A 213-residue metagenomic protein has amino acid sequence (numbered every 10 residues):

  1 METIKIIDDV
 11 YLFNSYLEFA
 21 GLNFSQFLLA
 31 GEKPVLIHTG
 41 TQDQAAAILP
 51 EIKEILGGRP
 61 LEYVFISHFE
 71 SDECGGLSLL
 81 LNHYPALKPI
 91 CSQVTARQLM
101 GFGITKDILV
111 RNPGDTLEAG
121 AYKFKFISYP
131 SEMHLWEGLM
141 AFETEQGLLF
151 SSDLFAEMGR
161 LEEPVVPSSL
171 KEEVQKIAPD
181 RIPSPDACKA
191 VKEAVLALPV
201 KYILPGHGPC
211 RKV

Functional and structural regions predicted by a protein language model:
E2-K53, L139-S151: Conserved beta-strand hairpin/beta-sheet module of binuclear metal-dependent hydrolase folds, prominently
K5, I90-G138, D180-P183, A187-L196: Metallo-beta-lactamase
E18-A20, Q42-D43, E70-D72, P130-H134: Short beta->alpha connector loops
I37-T39, L61-F69, P89-S92, L149-D153 (+2 more regions): Active-site neighborhood of phospho(di)ester-bond hydrolases with catalytic His/Asp-centered motifs
T41-Q42, S71, A156, C210: Short, glycine/acidic-enriched loop or turn micro-motifs at the edges of active sites
Q44-I90: Active-site metal-binding motif and surrounding structural segment of the metallo-beta-lactamase
E62-V64, A121-F124, E172-P179: Short, basic, glycine/proline-bearing loop/turn elements
P130-K212: Metallo-beta-lactamase
